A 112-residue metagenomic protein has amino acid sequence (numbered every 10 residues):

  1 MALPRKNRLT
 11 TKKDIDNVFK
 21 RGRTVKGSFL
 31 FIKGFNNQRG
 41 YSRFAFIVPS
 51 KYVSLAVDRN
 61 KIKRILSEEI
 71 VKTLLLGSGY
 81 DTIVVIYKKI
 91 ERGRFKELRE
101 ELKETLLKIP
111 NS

Functional and structural regions predicted by a protein language model:
M1-S112: Positively charged, solvent-exposed patches that mediate nucleic-acid binding
